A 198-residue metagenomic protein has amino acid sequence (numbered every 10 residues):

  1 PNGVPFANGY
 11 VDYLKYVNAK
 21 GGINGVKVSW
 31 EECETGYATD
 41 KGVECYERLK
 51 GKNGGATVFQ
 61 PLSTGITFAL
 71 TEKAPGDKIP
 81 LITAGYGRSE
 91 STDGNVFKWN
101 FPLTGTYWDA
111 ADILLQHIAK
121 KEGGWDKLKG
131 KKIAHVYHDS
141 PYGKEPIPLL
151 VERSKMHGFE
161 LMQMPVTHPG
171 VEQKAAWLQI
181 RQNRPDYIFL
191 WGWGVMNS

Functional and structural regions predicted by a protein language model:
N2-V11, K20-G94, L103, H168-K174 (+1 more regions): Beta-alpha junction/loop-to-helix N-cap segments that form part of ligand/metal-binding clefts
N8-V11, K15, E47, Q116 (+1 more regions): Core alpha-helical elements of the protein kinase catalytic domain, predominantly the helix directly N-terminal
V11-L14, P61, A74, G130-I133 (+1 more regions): A generic structural signal for ordered secondary structure
Y13-I23, K121-D126: Flexible, small-residue-rich helix->loop connector segments that border functional cores
D40-K41, S89-E90, K98-S198: Extracellular/periplasmic Venus flytrap/periplasmic-binding protein
